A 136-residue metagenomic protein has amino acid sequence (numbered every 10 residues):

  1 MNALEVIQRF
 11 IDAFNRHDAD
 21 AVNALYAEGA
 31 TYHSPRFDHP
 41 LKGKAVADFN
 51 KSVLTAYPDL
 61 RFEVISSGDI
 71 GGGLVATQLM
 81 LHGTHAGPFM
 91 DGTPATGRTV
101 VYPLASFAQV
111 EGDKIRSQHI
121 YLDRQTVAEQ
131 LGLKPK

Functional and structural regions predicted by a protein language model:
M1-K136: C-terminal and inter-domain tail/linker signature
